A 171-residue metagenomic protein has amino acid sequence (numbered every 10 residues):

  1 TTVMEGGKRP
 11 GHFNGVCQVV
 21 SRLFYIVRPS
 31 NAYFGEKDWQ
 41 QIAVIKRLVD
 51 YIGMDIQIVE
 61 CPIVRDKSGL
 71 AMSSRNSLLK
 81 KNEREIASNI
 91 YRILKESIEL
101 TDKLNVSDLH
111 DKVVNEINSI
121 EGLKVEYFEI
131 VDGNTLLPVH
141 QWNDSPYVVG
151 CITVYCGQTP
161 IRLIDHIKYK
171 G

Functional and structural regions predicted by a protein language model:
T1-V3, G69, I161: Active-site loop ensemble at the mouth of alpha/beta enzyme cores that anchors a bound cofactor
T1-Y33: Divalent-metal (Mg2+/Mn2+/Ca2+)-assisted nucleotide/phosphate chemistry catalytic cores
V3-M4, M72, L79, L136: Short clusters of hydrophobic/aromatic residues that line enzyme substrate/ligand-binding pockets
G7, E36-K37, V154: Fold-independent oxyanion-binding glycine-rich loops and adjacent beta-strand/coil segments at enzyme active sites
S21, K37, G133: Flexible loop residues that form catalytic and substrate-binding hotspots at small-molecule/glycan-binding clefts
F24-V27, Y51-G53, A71, W142 (+1 more regions): Solvent-exposed alpha-helices and their adjacent loops that cap or buttress functional pockets in soluble metabolic
D38-E126, V131, G171: Glycine-rich, Lys/Arg-enriched anion-binding loops that position phosphate/diphosphate groups for phosphoryl
K112-G171: Phosphate/ribose-recognition catalytic cores of enzymes acting on nucleotide-derived substrates
